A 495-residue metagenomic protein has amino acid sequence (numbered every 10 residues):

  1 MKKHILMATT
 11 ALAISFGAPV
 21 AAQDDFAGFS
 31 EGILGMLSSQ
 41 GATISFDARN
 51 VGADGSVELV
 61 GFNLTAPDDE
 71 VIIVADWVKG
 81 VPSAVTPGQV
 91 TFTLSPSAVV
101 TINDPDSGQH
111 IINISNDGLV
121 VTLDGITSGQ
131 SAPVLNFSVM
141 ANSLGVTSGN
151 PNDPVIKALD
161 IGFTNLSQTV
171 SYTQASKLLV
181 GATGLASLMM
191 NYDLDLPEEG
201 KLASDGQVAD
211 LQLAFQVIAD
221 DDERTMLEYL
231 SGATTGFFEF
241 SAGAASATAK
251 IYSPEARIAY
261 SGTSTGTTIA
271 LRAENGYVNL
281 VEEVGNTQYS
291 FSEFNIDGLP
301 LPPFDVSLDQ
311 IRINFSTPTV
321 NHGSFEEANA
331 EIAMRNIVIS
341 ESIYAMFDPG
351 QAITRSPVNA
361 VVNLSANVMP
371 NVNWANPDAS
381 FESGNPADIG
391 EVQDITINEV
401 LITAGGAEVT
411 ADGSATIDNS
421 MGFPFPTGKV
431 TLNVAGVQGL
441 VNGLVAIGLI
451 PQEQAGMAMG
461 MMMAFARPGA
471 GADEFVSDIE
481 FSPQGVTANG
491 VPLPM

Functional and structural regions predicted by a protein language model:
M1-A22: Gram-negative bacterial Sec-dependent N-terminal signal peptides
Q23-M495: Glycine-rich, small/hydroxylated-residue low-complexity segments
